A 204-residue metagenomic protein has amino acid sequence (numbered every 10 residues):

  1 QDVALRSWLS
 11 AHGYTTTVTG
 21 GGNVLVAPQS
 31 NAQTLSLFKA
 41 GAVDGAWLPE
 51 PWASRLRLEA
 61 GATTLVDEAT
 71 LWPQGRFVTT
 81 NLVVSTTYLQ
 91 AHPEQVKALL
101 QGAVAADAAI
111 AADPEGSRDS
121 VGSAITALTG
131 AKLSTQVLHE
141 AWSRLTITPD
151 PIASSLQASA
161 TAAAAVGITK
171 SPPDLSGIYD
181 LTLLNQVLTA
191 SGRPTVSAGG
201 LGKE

Functional and structural regions predicted by a protein language model:
Q1-L5: Secondary-structure junction motif
R6, S54, Q157-A160: Predominant activation on well-ordered alpha-helical scaffold segments within soluble catalytic domains
S10, L58, A164-A165: Short polybasic/polar patches that bind polyanions
S10-S30, A40-V43, T169-P173: A local structural motif
G20-N23, Q33-I125: Pocket-lining segment of extracytoplasmic ligand-binding domains
G22-L25, Q136-T146, D174-Q186: Short linear loop/turn motifs
Q90-K170: Secondary-structure end/capping motifs
T161-E204: Conserved C-terminal helix/tail region of periplasmic/extracytoplasmic solute-binding proteins
